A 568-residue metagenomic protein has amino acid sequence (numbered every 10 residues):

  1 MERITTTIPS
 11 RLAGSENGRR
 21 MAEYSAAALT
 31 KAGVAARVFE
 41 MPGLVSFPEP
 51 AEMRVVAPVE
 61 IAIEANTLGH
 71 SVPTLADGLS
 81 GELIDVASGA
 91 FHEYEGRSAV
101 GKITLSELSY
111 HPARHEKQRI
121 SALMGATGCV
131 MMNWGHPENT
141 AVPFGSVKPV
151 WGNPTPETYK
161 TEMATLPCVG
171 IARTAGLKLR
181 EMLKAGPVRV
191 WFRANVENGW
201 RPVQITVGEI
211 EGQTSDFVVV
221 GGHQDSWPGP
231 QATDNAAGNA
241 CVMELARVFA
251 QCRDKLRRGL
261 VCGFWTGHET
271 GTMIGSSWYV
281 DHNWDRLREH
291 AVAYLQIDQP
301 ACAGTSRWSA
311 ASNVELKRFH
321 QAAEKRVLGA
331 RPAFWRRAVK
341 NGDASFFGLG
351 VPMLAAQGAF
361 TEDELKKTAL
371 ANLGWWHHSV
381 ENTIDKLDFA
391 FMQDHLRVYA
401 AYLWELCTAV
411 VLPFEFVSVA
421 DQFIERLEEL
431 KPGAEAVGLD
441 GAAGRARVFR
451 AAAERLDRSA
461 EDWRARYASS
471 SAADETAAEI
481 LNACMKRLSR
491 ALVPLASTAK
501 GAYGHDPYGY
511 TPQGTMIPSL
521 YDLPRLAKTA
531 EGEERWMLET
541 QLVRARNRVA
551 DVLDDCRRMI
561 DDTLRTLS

Functional and structural regions predicted by a protein language model:
M1-A13, A27-G33, S88-F91, S98 (+6 more regions): Catalytic-core environment of secreted peptidases
E2-I103, Y110: Noncatalytic luminal/extracellular "stalk/propeptide" segments of secretory-pathway proteins
T6-E16, H70-T74, D85, L105-H111 (+7 more regions): Second-shell loop/turn segments in exported
I63-K160, T165, R331-P332: Extracellular/luminal Protease-associated
E64-G96, T155-T233, E244-R257, D281: Soluble metallo-hydrolase cores and metallopeptidase-like ectodomains found primarily in the secretory/periplasmic
P112-R114, P202, S226-E315, V339 (+1 more regions): Acidic/histidine-rich catalytic neighborhood of metal-dependent amide-processing enzymes
R201, C302-D421, A483-P512, M516: Active-site-adjacent substrate-binding region of metalloamidase/peptidase-like peptide-processing proteins
Q393, R397-S568: C-terminal non-catalytic alpha-helical accessory regions
